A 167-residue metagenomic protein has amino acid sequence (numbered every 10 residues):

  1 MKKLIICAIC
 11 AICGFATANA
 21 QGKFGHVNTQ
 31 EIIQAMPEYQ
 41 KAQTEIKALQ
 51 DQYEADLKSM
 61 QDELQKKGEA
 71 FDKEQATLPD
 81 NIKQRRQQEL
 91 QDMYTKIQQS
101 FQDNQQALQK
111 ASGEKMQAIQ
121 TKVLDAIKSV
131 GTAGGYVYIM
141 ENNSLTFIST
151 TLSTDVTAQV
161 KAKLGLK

Functional and structural regions predicted by a protein language model:
M1-K23: Bacterial Sec-dependent N-terminal signal peptides
Q21-L145, K167: Amphipathic alpha-helical segments
I148-S149: Short, exposed beta-strand-loop hairpins at the edges of beta-sheets in extracellular/periplasmic proteins
